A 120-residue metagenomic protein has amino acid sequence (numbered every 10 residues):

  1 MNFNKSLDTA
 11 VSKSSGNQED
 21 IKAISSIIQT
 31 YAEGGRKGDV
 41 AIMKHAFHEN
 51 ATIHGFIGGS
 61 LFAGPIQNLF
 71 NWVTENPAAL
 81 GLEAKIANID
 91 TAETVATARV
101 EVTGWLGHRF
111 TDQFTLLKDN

Functional and structural regions predicted by a protein language model:
M1-A41, H45-E49, F62: Short, low-complexity N-terminal intrinsically disordered segments enriched in polar/charged residues
N2-S6, R109-N120: Short beta-strand edge/turn micro-motifs at domain boundaries
A23, T52-Q113: Surface-exposed, charged secondary-structure patches
H48, A79-G81, N120: Short, well-ordered coil/turn elements that cap or connect secondary structure elements
